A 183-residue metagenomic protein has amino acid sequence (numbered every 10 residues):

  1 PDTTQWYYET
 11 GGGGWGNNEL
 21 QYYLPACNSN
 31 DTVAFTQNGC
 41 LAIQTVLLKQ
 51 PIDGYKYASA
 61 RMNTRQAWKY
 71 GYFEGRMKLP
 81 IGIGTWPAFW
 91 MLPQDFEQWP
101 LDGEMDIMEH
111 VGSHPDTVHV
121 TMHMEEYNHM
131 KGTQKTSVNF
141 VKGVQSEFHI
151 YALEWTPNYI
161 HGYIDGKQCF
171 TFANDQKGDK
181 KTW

Functional and structural regions predicted by a protein language model:
P1-W183: GH16 jelly-roll
